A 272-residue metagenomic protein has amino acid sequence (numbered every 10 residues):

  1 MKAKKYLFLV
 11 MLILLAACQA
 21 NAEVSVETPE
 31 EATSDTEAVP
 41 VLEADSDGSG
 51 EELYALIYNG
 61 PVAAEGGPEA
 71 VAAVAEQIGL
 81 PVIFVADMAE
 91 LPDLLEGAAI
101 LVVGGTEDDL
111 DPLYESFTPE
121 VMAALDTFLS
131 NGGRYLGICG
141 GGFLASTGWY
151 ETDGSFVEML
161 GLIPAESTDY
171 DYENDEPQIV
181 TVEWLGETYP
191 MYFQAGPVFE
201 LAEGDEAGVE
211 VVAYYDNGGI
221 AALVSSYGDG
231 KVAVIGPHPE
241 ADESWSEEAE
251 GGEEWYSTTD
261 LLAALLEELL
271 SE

Functional and structural regions predicted by a protein language model:
M1-L7: Bacterial N-terminal signal peptides that target proteins for export
L14-A17: C-terminal motif of bacterial Sec signal peptides marking the signal peptidase cleavage site
Q19-N21: Bacterial signal peptide processing site
T28-I57, A99: N-terminal low-complexity, Pro/Thr/Ser-rich intrinsically disordered segments that act as propeptides or flexible
A64-Y150: Helical hinge/lid and interdomain linker segments adjacent to catalytic or ligand-binding clefts that mediate domain
D126, G230-K231, P237-E272: Extracellular ligand-binding/catalytic regions of CAZymes and related secreted enzymes and adhesion modules
S146-Y189: Class I SAM-dependent methyltransferase SAM-binding "motif I" and its flanking Rossmann-like core
E173-E243: Catalytic beta-strand/loop cores that center a nucleophilic Ser/Cys/Thr and support acyl-enzyme chemistry
